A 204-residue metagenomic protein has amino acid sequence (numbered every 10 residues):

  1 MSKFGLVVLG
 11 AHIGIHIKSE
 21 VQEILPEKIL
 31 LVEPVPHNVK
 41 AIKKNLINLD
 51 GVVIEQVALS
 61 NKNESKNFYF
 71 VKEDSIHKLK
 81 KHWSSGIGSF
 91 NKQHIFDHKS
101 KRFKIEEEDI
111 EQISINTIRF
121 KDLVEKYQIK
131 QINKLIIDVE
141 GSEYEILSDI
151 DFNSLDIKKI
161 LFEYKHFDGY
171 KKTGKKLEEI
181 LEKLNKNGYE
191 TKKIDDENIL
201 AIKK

Functional and structural regions predicted by a protein language model:
M1-K204: Phosphate/nucleotide-binding beta-alpha loop and adjacent structural elements of enzyme active sites
